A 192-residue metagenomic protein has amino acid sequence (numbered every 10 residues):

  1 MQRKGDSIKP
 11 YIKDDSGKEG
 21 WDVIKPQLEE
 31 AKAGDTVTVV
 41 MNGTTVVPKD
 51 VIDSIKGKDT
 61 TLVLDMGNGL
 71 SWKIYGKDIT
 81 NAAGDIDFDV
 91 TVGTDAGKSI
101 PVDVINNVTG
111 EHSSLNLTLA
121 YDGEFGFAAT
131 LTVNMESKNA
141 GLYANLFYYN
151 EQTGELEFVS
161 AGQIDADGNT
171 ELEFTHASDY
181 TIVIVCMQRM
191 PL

Functional and structural regions predicted by a protein language model:
M1-D6, P10, T175, V185-C186: Short, polar/proline-rich extracytoplasmic segments that appear immediately after membrane translocation
M1-Q2, L28-E30, S160-D165, L192: Short, exposed beta-strand/loop patches in secreted or surface proteins that constitute
S7-Q152: Proteolytic processing hotspots in large secreted/extracellular or virion-associated proteins and select intracellular
V133-M135, I164, F174: Hydrophobic residues in beta-strands and at strand termini
Q152, D165-E171: PLP-dependent class I/II
T153-A161: Surface-exposed loop/edge segments in extracytoplasmic proteins
N169-P191: C-terminal beta-strand-rich structural cap/linker in extracellular carbohydrate-active enzymes
